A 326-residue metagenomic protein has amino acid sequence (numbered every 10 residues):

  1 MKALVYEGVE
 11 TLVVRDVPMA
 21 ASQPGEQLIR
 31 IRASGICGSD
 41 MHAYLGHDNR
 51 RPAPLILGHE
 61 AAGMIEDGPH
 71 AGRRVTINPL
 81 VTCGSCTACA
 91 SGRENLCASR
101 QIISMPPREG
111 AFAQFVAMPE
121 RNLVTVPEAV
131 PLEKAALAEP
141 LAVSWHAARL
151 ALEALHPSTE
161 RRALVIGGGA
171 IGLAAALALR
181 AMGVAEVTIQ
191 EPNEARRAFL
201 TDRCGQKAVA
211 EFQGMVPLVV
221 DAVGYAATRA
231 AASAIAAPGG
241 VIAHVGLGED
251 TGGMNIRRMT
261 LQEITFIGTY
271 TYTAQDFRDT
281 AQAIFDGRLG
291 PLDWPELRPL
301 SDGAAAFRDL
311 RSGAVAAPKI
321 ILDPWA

Functional and structural regions predicted by a protein language model:
M1, A230, A274, R278-A326: C-terminal hydrophobic helical "lid"/dimerization subdomain of Rossmann-like NAD(P)H-dependent oxidoreductases
P18-S34, D48-T87, P127-A129: Glycine-rich beta-strand-centered segment in the early N-terminal region that forms part of a ligand/cofactor-binding
T76, V220, A243: N-terminal Rossmann-like NAD(P) cofactor-binding module of classical short-chain dehydrogenase/reductase
C83-I166: NAD(P)H dinucleotide-binding glycine-rich loop of Rossmann-like/cofactor-binding domains, especially the beta1-alpha1
V130-V209: Mid-domain Rossmann-like dinucleotide-binding core that forms the NAD(H)/NADP(H) cofactor-binding site
F212-V219: A short acidic, Gly/Pro-enriched loop at the edge of an enzyme's catalytic core that lines a small-molecule cofactor
V223, I235-A237, A314: A generic alpha-to-beta junction signature in SAM-dependent methyltransferases
A227-D286, D323-A326: Glycine-rich phosphate-binding loop and adjacent beta-alpha segment of Rossmann(oid) nucleotide-cofactor-binding
